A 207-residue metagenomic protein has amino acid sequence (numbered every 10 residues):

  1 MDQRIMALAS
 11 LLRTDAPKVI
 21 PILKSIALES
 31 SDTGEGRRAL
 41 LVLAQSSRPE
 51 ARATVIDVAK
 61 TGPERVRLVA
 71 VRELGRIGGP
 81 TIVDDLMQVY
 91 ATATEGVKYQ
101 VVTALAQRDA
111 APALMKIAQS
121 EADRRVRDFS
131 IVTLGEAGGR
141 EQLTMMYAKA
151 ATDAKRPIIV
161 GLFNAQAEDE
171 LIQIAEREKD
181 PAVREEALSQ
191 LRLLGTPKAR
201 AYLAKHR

Functional and structural regions predicted by a protein language model:
M1-D2, P17, D32-G34, P49 (+6 more regions): Alpha-helix N-cap/helix-start positions at coil->helix boundaries
M1-S25, E29-G34, R38-L41, Q45 (+1 more regions): Alpha-solenoid helical-repeat scaffolds
R4, A44-S46, I56-K60, T94 (+4 more regions): Secondary-structure boundary/capping motif
S10-R13, V42, E73-R76, A104 (+4 more regions): Core register positions within helices of long alpha-helical scaffolds
A16-E29, R48-K60, L68, G79-A91 (+4 more regions): Amphipathic alpha-helical scaffolding segments comprising HEAT/armadillo-like alpha-solenoid repeats
G96-A150, A154-G161: Eukaryotic tandem repeat interaction scaffolds
A148-L193: Ankyrin-repeat and related helical/solenoid repeat scaffolds used for protein-protein interactions
